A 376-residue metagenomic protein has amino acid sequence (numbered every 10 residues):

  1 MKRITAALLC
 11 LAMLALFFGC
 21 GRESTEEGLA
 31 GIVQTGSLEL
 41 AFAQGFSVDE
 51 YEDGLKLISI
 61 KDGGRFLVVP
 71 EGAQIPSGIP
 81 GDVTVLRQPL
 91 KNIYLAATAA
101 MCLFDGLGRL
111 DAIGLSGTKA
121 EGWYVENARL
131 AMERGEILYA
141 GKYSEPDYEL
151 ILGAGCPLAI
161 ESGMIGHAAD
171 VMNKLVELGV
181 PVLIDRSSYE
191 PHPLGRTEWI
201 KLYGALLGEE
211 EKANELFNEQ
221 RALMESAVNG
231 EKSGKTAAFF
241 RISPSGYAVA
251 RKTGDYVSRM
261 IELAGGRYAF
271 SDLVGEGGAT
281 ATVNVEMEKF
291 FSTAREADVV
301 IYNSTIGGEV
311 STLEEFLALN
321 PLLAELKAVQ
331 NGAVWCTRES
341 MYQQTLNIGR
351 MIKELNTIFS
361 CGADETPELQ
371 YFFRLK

Functional and structural regions predicted by a protein language model:
M1-L8: Positively charged n-region of N-terminal signal peptides that target proteins for export
L8-L16: Bacterial N-terminal signal peptides
C20-M101, K212-F239, A363-K376: Bacterial Sec-exported substrate-binding components of ABC uptake systems
I60, F66-L152, L158-I165: A short, structured surface patch at a secondary-structure boundary
R87, G141-P146, S162-A169, E190-T197 (+6 more regions): Soluble non-cytosolic domains of exported or imported proteins
K91, T98-F104, S116-N127, H167-D170 (+3 more regions): Extracytoplasmic ligand-binding site segments that recognize negatively charged/polar headgroups
S187-N218, V299-K376: Structured C-terminal subdomain patch of bacterial secreted/periplasmic proteins
N229-S311: Flexible, glycine-rich surface segments
